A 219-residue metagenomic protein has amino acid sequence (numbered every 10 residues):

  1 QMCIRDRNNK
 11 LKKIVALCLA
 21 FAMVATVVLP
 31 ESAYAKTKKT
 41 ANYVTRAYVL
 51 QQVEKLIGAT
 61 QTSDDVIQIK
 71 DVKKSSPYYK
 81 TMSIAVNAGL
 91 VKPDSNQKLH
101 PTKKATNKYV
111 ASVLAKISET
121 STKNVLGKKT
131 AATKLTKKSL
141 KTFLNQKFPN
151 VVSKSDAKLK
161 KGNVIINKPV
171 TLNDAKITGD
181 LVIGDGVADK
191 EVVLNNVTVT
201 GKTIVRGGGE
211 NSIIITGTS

Functional and structural regions predicted by a protein language model:
Q1-I4: Short, small-residue-biased leader/transition segments that mark boundaries at the very start of proteins
N8-S83, N87-K108, A115-K154, L181: Feature responds to low-complexity, polar/acidic, surface-exposed segments characteristic of secreted/exported proteins
N150-A157, K161-N163, N167-G184, A188-R206 (+1 more regions): Short, T/G/N/S-enriched strand-turn elements that build extracellular solenoid repeat scaffolds
